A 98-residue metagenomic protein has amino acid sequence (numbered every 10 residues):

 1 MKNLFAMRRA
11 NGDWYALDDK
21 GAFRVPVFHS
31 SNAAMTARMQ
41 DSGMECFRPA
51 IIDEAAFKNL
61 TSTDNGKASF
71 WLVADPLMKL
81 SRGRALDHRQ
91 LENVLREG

Functional and structural regions predicted by a protein language model:
M1-G98: Conserved NAD+-utilizing ADP-ribose enzyme module
